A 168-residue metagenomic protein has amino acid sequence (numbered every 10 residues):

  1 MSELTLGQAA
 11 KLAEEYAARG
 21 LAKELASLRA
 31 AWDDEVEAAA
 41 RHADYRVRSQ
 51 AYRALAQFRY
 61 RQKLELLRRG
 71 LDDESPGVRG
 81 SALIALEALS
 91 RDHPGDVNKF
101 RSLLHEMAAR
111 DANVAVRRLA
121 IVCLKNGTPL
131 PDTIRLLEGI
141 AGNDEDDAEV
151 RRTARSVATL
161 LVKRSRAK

Functional and structural regions predicted by a protein language model:
E3-L28, R46-Y60, R69, G80-P94 (+2 more regions): Structural detector for internal amphipathic alpha-helices that build alpha-solenoid repeat scaffolds
L25-A39, Y60-D72, D92-A108, L130-G142 (+1 more regions): Amphipathic alpha-helical scaffolding segments comprising HEAT/armadillo-like alpha-solenoid repeats
E37-S49: Generic amphipathic, hydrophobic interface segment in small proteins and small subunits
A43-D44, E74-S75, A112-N113, E145-D147: Short inter-helical turns and helix N-cap capping residues of alpha-solenoid HEAT/ARM repeat scaffolds
